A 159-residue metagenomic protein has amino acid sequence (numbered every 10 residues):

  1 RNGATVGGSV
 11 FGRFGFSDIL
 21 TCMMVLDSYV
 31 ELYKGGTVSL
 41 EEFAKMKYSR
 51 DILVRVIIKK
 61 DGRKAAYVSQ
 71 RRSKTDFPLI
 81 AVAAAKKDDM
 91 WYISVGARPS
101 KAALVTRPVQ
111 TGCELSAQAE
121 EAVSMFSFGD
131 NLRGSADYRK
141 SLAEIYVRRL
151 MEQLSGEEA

Functional and structural regions predicted by a protein language model:
R1-A159: C-terminal structural segment of proteins
